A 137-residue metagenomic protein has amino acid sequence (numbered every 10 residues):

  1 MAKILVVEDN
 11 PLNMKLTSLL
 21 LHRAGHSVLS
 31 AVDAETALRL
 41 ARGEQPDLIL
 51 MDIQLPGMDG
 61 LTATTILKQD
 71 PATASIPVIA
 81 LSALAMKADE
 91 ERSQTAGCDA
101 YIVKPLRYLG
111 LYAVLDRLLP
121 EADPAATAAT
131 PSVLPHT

Functional and structural regions predicted by a protein language model:
K15-R23: Charged docking surfaces used in two-component/phosphorelay signaling
G25-V32, L40: Short hydrophobic/Thr-rich beta-strand motif most characteristic of the beta2 strand and flanking loop of CheY-like
A31-V32, L55-M58, L67, I76 (+1 more regions): Hydrophobic residue at a beta-alpha junction that N-caps the helix immediately following a catalytic beta-strand/loop
E44-L50, L55: Active-site beta3 strand of CheY-like receiver
L106-D116: C-terminal output helix
